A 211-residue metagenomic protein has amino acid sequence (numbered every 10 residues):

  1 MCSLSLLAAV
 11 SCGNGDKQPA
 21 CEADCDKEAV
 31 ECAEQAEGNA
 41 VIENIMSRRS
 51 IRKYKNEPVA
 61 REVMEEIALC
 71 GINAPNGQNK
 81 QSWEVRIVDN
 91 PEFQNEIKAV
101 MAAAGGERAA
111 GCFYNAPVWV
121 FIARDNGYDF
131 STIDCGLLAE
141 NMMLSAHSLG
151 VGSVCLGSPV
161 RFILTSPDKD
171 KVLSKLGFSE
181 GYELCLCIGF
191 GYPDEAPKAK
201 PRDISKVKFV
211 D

Functional and structural regions predicted by a protein language model:
C2, A8-D211: Acidic, surface-exposed loops and disordered segments
